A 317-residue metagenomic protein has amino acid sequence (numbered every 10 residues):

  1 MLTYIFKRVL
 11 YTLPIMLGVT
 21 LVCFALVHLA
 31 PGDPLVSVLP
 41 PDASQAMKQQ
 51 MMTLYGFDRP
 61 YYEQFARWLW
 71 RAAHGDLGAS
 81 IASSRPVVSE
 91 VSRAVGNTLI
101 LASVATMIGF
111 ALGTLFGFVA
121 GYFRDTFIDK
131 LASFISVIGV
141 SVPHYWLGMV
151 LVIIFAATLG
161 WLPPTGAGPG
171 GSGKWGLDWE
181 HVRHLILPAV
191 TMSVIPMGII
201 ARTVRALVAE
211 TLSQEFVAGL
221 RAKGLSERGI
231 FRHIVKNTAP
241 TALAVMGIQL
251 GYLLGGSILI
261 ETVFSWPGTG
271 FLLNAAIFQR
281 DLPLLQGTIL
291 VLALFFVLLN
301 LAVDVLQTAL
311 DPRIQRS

Functional and structural regions predicted by a protein language model:
L2-Y4, L13-M16, S92-I128, H144 (+1 more regions): Alpha-helical transmembrane segments of integral membrane proteins, especially multi-pass inner/plasma-membrane
I15-A66, L159-H181: Hydrophobic alpha-helical transmembrane segments of membrane transport/permease proteins and related membrane-embedded
A30, G139-V142, L254: Transmembrane helix irregularities
T53-Y62, L77-V87, G168-L185, M192 (+1 more regions): Membrane-interfacial helix-loop-helix junctions in multi-pass membrane proteins
D58-T114: An internal, D/E-rich "acidic patch" concept
F134-I199: Membrane-water interface segments at transmembrane-helix boundaries in multipass membrane proteins
